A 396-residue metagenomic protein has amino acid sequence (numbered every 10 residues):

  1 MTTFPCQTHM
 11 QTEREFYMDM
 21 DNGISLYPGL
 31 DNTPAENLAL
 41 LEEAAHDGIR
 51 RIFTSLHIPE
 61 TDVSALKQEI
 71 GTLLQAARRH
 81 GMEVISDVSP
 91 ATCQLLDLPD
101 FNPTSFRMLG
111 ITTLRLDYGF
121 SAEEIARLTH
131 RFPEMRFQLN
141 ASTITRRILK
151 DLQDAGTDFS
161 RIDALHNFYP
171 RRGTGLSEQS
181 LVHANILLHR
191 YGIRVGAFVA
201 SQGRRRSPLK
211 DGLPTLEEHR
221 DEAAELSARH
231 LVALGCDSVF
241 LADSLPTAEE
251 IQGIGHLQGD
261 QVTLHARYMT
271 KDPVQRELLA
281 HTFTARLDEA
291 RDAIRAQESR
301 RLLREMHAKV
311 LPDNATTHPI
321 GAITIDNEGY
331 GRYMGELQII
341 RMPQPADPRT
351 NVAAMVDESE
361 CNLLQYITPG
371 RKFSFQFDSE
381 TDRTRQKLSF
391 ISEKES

Functional and structural regions predicted by a protein language model:
M18-S25: N-terminal amphipathic alpha-helix/helix-capping segment at the start of soluble metabolic enzymes
L26-L40, R51-G156, R161: Active-site beta->alpha loop and helix N-cap motifs at the rims of alpha/beta catalytic domains
A45-H46, F106-G110, V232: Non-catalytic positions within long, well-ordered alpha-helices that form the structural scaffold/packing of enzyme
T143-M269: Catalytic alpha/beta core domains of metabolic enzymes, predominantly
V274-S396: C-terminal functional modules
